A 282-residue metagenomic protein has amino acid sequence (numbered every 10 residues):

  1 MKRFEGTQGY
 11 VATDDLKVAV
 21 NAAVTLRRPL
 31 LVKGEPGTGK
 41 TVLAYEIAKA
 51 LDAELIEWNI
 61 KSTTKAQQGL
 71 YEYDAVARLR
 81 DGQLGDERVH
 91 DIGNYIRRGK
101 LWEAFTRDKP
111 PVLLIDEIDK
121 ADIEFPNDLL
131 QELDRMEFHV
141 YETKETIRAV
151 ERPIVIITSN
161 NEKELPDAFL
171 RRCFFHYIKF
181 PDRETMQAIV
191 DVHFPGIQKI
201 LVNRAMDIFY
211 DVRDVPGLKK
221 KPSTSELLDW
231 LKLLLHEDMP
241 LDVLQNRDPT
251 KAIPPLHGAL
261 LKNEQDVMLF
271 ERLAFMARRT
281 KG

Functional and structural regions predicted by a protein language model:
M1-G282: C-terminal regulatory/interaction module of P-loop NTP-utilizing enzymes
